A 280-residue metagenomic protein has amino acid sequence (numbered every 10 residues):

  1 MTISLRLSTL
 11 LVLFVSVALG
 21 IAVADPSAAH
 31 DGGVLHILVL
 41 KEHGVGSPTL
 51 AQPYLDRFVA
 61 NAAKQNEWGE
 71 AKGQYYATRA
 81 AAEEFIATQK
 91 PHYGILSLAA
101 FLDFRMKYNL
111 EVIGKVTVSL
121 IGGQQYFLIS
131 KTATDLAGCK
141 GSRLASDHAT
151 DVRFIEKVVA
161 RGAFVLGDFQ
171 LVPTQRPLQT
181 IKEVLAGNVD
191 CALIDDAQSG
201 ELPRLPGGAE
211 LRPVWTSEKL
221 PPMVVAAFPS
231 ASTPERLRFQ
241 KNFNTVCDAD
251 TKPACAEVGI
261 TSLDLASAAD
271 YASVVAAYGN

Functional and structural regions predicted by a protein language model:
M1-L5: N-terminal secretory signal peptides that target proteins for export/translocation
S8-G20: Bacterial N-terminal signal peptides
A29-L102: Extracytoplasmic small-molecule ligand-binding "clamshell" domains of the periplasmic binding protein/Venus flytrap
G32-H43, V118-I129, P206-F243, C247 (+1 more regions): Periplasmic-binding protein-like
L40-K64, A99, G122-K182, A186-V189 (+3 more regions): Bilobed "Venus flytrap"/periplasmic-binding protein-like clamshell domains and structurally analogous long
G73-E84, Q170-K182, K219-P221: Short helix-initiation/N-cap motifs at beta->coil->alpha
Y76, A80-G138, T150-V152: Acidic, polar ligand-binding/catalytic clefts
I95-Y108, E183-A186, D190-P213: A ligand-binding cleft/hinge motif common to bilobed small-molecule-binding domains
